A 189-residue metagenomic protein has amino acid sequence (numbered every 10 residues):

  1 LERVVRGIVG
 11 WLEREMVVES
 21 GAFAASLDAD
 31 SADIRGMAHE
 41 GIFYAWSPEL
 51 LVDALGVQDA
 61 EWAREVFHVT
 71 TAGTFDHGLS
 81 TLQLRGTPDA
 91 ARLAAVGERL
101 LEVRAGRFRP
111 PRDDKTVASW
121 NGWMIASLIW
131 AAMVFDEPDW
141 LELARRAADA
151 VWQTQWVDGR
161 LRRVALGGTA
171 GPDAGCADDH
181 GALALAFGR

Functional and structural regions predicted by a protein language model:
L1-R189: Glycan-recognition and catalytic cores of secretory/periplasmic carbohydrate-active enzymes
